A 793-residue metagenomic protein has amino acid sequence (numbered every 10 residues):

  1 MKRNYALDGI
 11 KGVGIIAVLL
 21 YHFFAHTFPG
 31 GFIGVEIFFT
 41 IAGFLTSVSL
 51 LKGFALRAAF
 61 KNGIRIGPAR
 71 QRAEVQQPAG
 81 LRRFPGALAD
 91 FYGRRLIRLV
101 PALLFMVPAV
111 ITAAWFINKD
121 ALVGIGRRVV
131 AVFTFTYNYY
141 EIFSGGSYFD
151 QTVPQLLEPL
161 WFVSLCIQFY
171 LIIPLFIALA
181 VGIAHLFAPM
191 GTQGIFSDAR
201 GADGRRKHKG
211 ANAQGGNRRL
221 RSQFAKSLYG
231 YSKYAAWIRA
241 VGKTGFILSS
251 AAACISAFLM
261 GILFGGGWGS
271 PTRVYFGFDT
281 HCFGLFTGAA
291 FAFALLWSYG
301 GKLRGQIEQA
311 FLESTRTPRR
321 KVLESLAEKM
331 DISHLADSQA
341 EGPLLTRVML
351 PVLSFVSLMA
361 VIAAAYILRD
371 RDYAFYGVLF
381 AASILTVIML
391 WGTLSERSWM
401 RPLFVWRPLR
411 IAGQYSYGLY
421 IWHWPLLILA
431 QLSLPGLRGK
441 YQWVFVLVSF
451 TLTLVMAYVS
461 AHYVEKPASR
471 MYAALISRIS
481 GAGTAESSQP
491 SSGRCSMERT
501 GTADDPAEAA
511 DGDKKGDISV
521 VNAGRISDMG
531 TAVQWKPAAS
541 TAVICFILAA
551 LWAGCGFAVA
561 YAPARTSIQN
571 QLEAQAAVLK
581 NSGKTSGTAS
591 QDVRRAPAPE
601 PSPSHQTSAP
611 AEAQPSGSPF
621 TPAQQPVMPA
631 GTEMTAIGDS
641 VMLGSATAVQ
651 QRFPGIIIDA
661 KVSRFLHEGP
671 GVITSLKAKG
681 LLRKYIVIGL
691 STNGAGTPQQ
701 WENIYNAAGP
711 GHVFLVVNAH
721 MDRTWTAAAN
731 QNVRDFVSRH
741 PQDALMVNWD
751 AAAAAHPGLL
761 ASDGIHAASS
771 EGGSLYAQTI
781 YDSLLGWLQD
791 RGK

Functional and structural regions predicted by a protein language model:
R3-G9, V13-R478, T502, W552: Hydrophobic membrane-embedded alpha-helices and membrane-water interface caps/short interhelical or interfacial loops
T40, I637-G638, V717: Short hydrophobic segments within beta-strands
D90, R94, T635, L643 (+10 more regions): Solvent-exposed, polar/charged alpha-helical surfaces in well-ordered, non-transmembrane soluble domains, broadly
Y139-E141, S663-H667, A751-G758: A short acidic, often aromatic-flanked loop/helix-cap motif at beta-alpha or helix-coil junctions that lines enzyme
S477-D504, E508-E633, W787-K793: N-terminal secretory targeting modules
V627-Q700, M721-A728: Conserved SGNH/GDSL esterase-like catalytic core that processes O-acyl groups on lipids and polysaccharides
Y705-Q731: Active-site segments of SGNH/GDSL-like serine hydrolases that catalyze O-acetyl group transfer/hydrolysis on lipids
A727-K793: Catalytic His-Asp segment of secreted/periplasmic serine-dependent ester chemistry enzymes
